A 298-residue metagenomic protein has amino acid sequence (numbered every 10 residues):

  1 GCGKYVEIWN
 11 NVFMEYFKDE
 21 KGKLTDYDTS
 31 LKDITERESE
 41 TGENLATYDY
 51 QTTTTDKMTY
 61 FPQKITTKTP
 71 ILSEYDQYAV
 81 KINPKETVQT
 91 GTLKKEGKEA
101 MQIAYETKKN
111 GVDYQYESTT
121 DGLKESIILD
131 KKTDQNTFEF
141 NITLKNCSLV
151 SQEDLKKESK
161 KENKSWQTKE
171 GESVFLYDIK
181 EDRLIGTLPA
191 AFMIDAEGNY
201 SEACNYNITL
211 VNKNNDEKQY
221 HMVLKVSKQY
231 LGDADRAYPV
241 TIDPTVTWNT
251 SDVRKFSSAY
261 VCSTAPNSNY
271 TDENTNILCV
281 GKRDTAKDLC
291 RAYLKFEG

Functional and structural regions predicted by a protein language model:
G1-S251, N267-Y270, D284-K287: Residues that cap or anchor secondary-structure elements
D252-V261: Short, solvent-exposed loop/edge segments of extracellular or virion-exposed proteins
Y260-N274: Extracellular glycan-recognition surfaces and repeat-rich motifs
T275-C279: Catalytic domains of carbohydrate-active enzymes that cleave complex glycans
